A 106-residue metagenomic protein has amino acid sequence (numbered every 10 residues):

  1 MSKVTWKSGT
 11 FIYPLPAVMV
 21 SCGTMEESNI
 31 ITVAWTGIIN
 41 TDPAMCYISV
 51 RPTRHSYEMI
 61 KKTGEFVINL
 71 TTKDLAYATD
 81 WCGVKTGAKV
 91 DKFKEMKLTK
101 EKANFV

Functional and structural regions predicted by a protein language model:
M1-V33, G37-V106: Active-site-proximal mixed secondary-structure blocks
